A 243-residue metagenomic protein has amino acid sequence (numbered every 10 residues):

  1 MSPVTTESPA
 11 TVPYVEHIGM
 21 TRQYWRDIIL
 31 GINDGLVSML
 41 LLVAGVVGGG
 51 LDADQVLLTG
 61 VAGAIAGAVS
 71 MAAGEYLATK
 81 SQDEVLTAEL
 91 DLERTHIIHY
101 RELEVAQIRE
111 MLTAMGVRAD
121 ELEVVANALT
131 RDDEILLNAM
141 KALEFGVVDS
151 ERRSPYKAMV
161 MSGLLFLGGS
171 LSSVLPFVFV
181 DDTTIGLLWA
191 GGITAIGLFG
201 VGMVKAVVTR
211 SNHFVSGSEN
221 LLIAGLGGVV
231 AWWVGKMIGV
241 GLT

Functional and structural regions predicted by a protein language model:
S2-A78: Internal alpha-helical transmembrane segments
S2-M20, Y24-R26, K80-G163: Cytosol/matrix-facing amphipathic helices and coiled-coil assembly/linker segments of eukaryotic membrane proteins
I28, V56-V61, M159-G163, L187-G192 (+1 more regions): Hydrophobic alpha-helical transmembrane segments
G35-L40, S162-S173: Core segments of transmembrane alpha-helices that mediate helix-helix packing or line hydrophobic substrate/ligand
L77-D91, V204-S218: Juxtamembrane helix-loop transition segments at the membrane interface in multi-pass membrane proteins
S172, G192-S211: Transmembrane alpha-helical segments of integral membrane proteins
E219-W232: Small-residue-rich segments of transmembrane alpha-helices in multi-pass membrane proteins, especially helix faces
W232-T243: Juxtamembrane boundary at the C-terminal end of a transmembrane helix
